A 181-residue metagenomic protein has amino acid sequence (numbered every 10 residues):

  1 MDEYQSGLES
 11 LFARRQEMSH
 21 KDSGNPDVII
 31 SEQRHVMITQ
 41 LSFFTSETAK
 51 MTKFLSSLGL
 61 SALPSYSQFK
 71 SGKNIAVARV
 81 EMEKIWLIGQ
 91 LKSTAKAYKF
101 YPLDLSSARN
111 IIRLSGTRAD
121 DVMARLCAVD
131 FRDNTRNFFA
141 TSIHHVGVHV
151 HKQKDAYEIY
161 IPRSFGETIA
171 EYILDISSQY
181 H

Functional and structural regions predicted by a protein language model:
M1-H181: Basic, glycine/lysine-rich polyanion-binding surfaces/domains
